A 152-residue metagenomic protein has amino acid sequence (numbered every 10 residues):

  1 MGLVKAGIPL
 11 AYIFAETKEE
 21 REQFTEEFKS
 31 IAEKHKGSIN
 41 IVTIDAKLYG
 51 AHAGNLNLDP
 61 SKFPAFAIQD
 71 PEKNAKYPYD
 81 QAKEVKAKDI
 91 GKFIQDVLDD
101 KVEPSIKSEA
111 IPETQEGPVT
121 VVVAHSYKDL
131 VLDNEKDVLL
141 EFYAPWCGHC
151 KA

Functional and structural regions predicted by a protein language model:
M1-A152: Proteins that catalyze or organize thiol-disulfide redox chemistry and the adjacent proteostasis machinery handling
